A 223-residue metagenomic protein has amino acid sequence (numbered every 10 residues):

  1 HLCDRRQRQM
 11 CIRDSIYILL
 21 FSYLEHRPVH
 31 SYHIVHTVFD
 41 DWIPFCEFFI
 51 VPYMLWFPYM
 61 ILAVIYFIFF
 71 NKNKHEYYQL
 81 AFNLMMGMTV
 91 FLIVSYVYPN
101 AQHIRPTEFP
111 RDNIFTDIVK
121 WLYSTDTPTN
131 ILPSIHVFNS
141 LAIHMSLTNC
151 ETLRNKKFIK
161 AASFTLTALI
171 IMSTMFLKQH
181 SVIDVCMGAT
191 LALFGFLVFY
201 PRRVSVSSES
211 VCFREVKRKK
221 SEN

Functional and structural regions predicted by a protein language model:
H1-I12: Single conserved hydrophobic/aromatic residue that forms the stacking wall/gate of nucleotide- or nucleobase-binding
R5, V206-N223: Membrane-interfacial, low-structure loops and terminal tails that flank and connect transmembrane helices in multi-pass
I18-Y23, M88-V94, T165-M175: Aromatic-anchored segments of alpha-helical transmembrane domains
L24-V38, F70-L153, S207-V211, E215: Membrane-interface loops
D41-I61: Interfacial helix-start motif at the membrane-water boundary
V51-M54, P58, Q79-N83, P133 (+1 more regions): Alpha-helical transmembrane segments of integral membrane proteins
P58-H75: Internal transmembrane alpha-helix with an interfacial aromatic "cap," most often the third helix
K120-E209: Membrane-embedded catalytic cores of phosphoryl/pyrophosphoryl-handling enzymes
